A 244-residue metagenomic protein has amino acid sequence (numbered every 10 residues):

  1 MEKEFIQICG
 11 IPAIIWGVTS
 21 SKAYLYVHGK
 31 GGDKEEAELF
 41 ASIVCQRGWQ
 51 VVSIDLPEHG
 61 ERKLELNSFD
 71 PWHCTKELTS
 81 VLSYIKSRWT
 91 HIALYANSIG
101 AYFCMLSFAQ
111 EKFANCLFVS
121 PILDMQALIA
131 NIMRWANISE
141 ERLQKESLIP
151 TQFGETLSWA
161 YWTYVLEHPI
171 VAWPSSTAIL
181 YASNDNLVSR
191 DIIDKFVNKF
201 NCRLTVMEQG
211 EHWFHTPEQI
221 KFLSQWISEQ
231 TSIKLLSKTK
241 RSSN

Functional and structural regions predicted by a protein language model:
M1-V18: N-terminal cap/lid segment of alpha/beta-hydrolase-fold proteins
S21-G29: Short beta-strand element of the alpha/beta-hydrolase
K30-S42, D191: The serine-hydrolase catalytic nucleophile loop
A41-L64: Conserved alpha/beta-hydrolase
H59-K86: Catalytic nucleophile-loop/oxyanion-hole region of alpha/beta-hydrolase and closely related hydrolase-like folds
L94-A96, V119: Short beta-strand immediately N-terminal to the catalytic nucleophile in serine-hydrolase-like folds
A96-C104: Gly/Ala-rich beta-loop-alpha elbow adjacent to hydrolase catalytic centers
K112-K195, K199-V206, E211-N244: The alpha/beta-hydrolase serine catalytic core
